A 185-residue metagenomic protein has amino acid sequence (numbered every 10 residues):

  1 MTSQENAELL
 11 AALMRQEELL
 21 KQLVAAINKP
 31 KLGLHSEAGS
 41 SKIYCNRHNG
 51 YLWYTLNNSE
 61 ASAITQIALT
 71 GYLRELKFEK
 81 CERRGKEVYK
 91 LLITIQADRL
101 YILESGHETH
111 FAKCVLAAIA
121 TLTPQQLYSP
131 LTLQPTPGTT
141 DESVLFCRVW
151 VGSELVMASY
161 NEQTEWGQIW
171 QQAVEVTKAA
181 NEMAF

Functional and structural regions predicted by a protein language model:
T2-L100, A117-A120, T139-E142, R148-A180: OB-fold ssDNA-binding interfaces and closely related basic DNA-contact patches used across DNA replication/repair
Q96-F111: Short, basic/aromatic beta-hairpin or loop at an interaction surface
C114: Nucleic-acid-interacting cores, centered on viral/eukaryotic replication and modification enzymes
T123-V144: Flexible glycine-rich surface loops and low-complexity tracts that mediate binding to linear polymers
